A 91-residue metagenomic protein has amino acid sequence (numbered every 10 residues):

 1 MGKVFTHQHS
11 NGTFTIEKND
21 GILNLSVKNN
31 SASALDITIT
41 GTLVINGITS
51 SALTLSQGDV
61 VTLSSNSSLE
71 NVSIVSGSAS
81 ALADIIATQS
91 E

Functional and structural regions predicted by a protein language model:
M1-D20, S76-E91: C-terminal interaction-tip segments
G2-V4, V44-T54: Surface-exposed loop/edge segments in extracytoplasmic proteins
N11-E17, L53-E70: Beta-sandwich interaction modules
G21-V27, S64-D84: Noncatalytic modules at the cell exterior or secretory-pathway interfaces, chiefly beta-strand-rich lectin/adhesion
K28-T49, D84-A87: Short, surface-exposed beta-strand/strand-loop-strand elements in extracellular ectodomains
